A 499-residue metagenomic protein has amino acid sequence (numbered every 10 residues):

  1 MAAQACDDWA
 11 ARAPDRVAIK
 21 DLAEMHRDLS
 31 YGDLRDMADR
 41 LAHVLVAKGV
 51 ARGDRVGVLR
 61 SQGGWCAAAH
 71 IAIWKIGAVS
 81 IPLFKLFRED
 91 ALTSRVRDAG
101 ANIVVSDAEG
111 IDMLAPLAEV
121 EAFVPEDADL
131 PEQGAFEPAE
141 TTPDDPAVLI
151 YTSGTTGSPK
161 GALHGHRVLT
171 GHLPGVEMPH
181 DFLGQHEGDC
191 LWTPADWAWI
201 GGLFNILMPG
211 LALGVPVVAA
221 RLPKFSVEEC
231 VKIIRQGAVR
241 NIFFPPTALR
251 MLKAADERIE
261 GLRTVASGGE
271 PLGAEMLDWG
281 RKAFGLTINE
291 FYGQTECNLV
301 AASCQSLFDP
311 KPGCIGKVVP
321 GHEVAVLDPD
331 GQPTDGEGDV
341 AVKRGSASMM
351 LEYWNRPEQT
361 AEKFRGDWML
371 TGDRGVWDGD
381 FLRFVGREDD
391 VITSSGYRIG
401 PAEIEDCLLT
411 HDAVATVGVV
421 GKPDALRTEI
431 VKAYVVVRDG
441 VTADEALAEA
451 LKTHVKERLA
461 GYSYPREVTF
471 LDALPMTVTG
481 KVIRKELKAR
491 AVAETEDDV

Functional and structural regions predicted by a protein language model:
P14-V17, Q133-Y151, G157-S158, L183-C190: Conserved pre-ATP/AMP-binding loop-to-beta segment of ANL
R27, H43-F87, D196, R398: Conserved AMP-binding/adenylate-forming
D28-G32, A147-P174: Conserved AMP-binding A3 loop
R35-L41, A162-L183, F204, L249-K253: Conserved structural elements of the adenylate-forming
F87, V104, I242, S346 (+4 more regions): AMP-binding/adenylate-forming catalytic core of the ANL superfamily
T170-T193, A198-N241: Conserved AMP-binding/adenylation subdomain of ANL enzymes
A212, V239-F244, K253-P310, E323: Gly/Ser/Thr-rich phosphate-binding loop
K317-G321, Q332-E362, I399: Conserved ATP/PPi-binding loop(s) of AMP-dependent carboxylate-activating enzymes
